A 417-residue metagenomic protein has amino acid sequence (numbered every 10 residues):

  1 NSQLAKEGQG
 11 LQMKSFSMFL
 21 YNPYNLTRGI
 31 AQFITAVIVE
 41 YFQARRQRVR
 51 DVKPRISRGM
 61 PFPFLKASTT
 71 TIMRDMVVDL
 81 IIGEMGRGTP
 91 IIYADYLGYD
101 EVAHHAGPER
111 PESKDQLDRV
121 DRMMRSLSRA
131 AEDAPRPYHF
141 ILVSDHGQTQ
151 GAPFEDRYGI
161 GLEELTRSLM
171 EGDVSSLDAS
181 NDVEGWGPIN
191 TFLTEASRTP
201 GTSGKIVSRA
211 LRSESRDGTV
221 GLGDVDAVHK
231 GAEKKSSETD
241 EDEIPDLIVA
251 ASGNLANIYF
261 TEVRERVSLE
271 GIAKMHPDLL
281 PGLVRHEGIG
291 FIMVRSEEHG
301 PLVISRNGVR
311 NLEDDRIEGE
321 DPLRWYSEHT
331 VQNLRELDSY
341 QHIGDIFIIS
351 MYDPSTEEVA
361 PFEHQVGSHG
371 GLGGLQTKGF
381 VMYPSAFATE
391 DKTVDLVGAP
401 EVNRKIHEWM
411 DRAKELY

Functional and structural regions predicted by a protein language model:
N1-G107, S208-G218, A227, D246 (+5 more regions): His/Asp/Glu-rich, glycine-adjacent segments that coordinate divalent cations and/or stabilize oxyanion chemistry on
N1-G8, P111, S126, E132-H139 (+3 more regions): Secreted, luminal/periplasmic, and some membrane-associated catalytic domains that remodel anionic oxygen-ester
T71-I72, M76, E84, I91-I92 (+3 more regions): A long, amphipathic alpha-helix that forms part of the scaffold/cap immediately adjacent to metal-dependent active
I91-D95, I141, F347, M382: Structural motif
G98-D100, S144-Q148: Active-site-proximal loop/turn and secondary-structure-junction residues that shape catalytic pockets, frequently
V102-H105, T149-A152, V267-S268, E390-K392: A generic structural signal for short coil/turn motifs at secondary-structure boundaries
A103, P108-Q116, S144, E297-H299 (+3 more regions): C-terminal or late-domain output modules
R324-I406: Low-complexity, glycine/alanine/valine/leucine- and proline-rich hydrophobic stretches
